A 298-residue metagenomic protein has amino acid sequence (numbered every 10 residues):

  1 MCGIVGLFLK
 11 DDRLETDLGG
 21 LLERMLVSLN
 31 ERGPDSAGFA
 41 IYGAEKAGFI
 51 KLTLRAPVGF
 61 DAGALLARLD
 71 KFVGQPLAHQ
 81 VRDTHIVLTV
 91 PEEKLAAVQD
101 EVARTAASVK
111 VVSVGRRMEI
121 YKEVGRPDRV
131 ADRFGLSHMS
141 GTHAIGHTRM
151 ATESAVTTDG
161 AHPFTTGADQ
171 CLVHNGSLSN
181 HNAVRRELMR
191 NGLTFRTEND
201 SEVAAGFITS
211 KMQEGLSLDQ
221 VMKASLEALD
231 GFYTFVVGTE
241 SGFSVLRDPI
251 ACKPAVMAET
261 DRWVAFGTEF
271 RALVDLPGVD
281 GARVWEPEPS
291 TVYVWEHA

Functional and structural regions predicted by a protein language model:
M1-A298: Conserved short alpha-helical segments that host acidic/polar catalytic motifs at enzyme active sites
